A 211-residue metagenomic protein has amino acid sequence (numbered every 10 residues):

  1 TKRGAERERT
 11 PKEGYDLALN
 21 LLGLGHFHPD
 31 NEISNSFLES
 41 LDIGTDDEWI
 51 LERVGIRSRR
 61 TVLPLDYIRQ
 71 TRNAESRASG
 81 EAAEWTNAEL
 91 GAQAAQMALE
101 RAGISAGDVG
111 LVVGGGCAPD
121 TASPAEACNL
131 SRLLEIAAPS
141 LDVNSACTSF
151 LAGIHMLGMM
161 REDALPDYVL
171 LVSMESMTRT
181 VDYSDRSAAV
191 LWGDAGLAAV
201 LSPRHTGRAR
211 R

Functional and structural regions predicted by a protein language model:
R3-T86, D185-R211: Condensing-enzyme catalytic core mediating Claisen C-C bond formation in acyl metabolism
G25, G115, N144, V169-E175 (+1 more regions): Short beta-strand segments
E32-I33, S123-A125, I154-H155, T180-R186: Short acidic, glycine/serine/threonine-rich loops at helix termini
E48, S105-L111, P139, D167-Y168: Short acidic capping loops at alpha-helix termini that bridge into adjacent secondary structure
R53-L65, Q70-T71, G116-Y168: Conserved catalytic cysteine-centered active-site region of acyl-thioester-dependent Claisen-condensing enzymes
Q93, M97, L130-L133: N-terminal small/polar loop signature for handling phosphorylated ligands or for N-terminal nucleophile
A94-G110: Phosphate/pyrophosphate-binding loops at sites that engage ATP/ADP/AMP, CoA/4′-phosphopantetheine, polyphosphate
E162-A195: Flexible, glycine-rich active-site loops centered on histidine and acidic residues that chelate a metal or position
